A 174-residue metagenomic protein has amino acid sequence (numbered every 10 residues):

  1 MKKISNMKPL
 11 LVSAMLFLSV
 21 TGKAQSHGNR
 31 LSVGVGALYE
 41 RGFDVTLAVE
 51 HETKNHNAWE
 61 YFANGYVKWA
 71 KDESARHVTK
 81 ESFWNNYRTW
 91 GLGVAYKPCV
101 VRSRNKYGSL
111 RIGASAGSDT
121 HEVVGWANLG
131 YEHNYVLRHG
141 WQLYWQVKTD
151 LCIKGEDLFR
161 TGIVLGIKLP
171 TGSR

Functional and structural regions predicted by a protein language model:
K2-L11: Bacterial N-terminal signal peptides that target proteins for export
A14-K23: Hydrophobic h-region of N-terminal signal peptides that target proteins for export in Gram-negative bacteria
G22-K71, G162, K168-R174: Short glycine/proline- and aromatic-enriched beta-strand/turn motifs that initiate or cap beta-hairpins
V33-T46, N86-R88, S115-A127, L151-R160: Solvent-exposed loop/turn segments connecting transmembrane beta-strands in outer-membrane beta-barrel proteins
E50-L143: Gram-negative (and chloroplast) outer-membrane scaffold detector with strong preference for beta-barrel transmembrane
T120, G130-R174: Gram-negative outer-membrane beta-barrel domains
